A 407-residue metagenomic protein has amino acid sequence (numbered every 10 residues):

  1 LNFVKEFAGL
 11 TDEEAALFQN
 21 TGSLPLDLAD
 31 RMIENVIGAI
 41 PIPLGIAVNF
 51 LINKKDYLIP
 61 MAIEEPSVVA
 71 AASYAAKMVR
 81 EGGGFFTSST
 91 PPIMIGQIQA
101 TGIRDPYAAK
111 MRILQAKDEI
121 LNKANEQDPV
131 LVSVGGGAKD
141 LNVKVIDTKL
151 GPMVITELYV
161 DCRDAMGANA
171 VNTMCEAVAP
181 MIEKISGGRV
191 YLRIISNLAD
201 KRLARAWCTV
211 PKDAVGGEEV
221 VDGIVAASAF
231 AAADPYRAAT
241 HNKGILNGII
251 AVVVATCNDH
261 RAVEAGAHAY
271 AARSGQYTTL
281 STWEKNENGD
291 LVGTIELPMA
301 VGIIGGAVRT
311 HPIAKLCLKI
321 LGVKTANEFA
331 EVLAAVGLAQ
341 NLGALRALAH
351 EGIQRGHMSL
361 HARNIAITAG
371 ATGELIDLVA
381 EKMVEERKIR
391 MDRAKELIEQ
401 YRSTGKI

Functional and structural regions predicted by a protein language model:
L1-L28, D56, S73, K77-R80 (+12 more regions): Alpha/propeptide regions of enzymes that mature by internal proteolysis
L1-Y57, E65, F85, S89-I93 (+3 more regions): Acidic/polar, glycine-rich intrinsically disordered N-terminal extensions of enzymes
A15-F18, G84-T90, Q127-K144, I185-N197 (+7 more regions): Flexible, glycine/charged-enriched surface loops at secondary-structure junctions
A29-M32, G38-G151, I155-Y159, K406-I407: Small-residue-rich
I42-V68, R163-V171, A232-N258, G337-R346 (+1 more regions): Conserved phosphate/anionic-ligand binding catalytic regions in large, soluble enzymes, centered on
G82-K117, V215, A229-A232, A271-A334 (+1 more regions): A structural-propensity feature for long, helix-poor, extended segments
D164-M166, V171-I313: Glycine-rich anion/phosphate-binding loop at the beta-strand->alpha-helix junction
L291, P298-I407: Catalytic-core signal marking the mid-to-C-terminal active-site face
